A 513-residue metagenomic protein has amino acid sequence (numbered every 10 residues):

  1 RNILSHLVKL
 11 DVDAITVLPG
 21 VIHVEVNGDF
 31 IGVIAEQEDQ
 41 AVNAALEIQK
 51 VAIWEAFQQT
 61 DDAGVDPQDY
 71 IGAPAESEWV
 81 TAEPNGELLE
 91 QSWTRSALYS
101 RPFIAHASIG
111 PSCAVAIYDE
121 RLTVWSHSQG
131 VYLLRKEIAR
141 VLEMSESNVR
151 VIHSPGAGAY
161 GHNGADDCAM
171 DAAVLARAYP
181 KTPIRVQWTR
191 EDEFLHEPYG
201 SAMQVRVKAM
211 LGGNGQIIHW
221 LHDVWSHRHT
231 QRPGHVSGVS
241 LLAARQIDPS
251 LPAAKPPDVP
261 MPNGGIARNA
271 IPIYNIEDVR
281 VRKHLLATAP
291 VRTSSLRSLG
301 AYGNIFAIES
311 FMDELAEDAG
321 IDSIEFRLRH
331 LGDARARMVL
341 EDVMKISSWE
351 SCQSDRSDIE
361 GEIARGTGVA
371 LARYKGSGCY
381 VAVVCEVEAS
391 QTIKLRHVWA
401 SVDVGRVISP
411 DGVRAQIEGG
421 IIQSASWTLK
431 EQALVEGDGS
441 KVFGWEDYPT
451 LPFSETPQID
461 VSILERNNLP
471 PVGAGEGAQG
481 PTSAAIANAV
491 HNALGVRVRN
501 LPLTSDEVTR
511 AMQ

Functional and structural regions predicted by a protein language model:
R1-Q513: Cofactor-binding beta-sheet edge motifs in enzyme active sites
